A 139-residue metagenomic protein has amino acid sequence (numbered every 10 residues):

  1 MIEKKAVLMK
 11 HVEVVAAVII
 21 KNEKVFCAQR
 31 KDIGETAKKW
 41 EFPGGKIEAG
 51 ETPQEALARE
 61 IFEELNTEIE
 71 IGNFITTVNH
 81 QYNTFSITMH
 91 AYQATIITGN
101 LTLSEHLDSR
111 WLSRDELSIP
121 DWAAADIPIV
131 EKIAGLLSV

Functional and structural regions predicted by a protein language model:
E3-V25, K46: Conserved N-terminal beta-strand and adjoining loop/helix that marks the start of the Nudix/MutT-like hydrolase domain
E13-V15, E23, I87-H90, L107: Change "...and in nucleic-acid phosphodiester-cleaving endonucleases..." to "...and in nucleic-acid processing enzymes
I19-I20, C27, A94-I96, W111: Conserved hydrophobic "DFG−1" position in protein kinase catalytic cores
K24-E63: Conserved Nudix-box catalytic region and its N-terminal flanking loop in Nudix hydrolases and closely related
P53-F62, F74, Y92, S109: Hydrophobic packing within well-folded, soluble alpha/beta domains
E64-I71: Short secondary-structure junctions
E68, V78-N100, R110: Active-site-adjacent beta-strand/loop module that shapes the phosphate/pyrophosphate-binding cleft
Q93, T102-I133: NUDIX/MutT-family hydrolases
